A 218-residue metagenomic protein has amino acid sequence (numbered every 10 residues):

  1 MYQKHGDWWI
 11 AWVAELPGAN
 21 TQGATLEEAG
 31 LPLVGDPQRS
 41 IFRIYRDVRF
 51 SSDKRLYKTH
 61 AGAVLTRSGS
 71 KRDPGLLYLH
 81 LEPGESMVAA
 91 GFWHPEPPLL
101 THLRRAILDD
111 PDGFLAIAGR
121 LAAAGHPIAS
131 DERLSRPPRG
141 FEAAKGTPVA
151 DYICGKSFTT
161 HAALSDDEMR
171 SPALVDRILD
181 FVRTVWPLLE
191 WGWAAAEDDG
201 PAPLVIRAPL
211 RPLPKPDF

Functional and structural regions predicted by a protein language model:
M1-W12, L16, N20: N-terminal segment of the canonical double-stranded RNA-binding domain
E27-F218: Charge-dense, helix-prone N-terminal extensions
